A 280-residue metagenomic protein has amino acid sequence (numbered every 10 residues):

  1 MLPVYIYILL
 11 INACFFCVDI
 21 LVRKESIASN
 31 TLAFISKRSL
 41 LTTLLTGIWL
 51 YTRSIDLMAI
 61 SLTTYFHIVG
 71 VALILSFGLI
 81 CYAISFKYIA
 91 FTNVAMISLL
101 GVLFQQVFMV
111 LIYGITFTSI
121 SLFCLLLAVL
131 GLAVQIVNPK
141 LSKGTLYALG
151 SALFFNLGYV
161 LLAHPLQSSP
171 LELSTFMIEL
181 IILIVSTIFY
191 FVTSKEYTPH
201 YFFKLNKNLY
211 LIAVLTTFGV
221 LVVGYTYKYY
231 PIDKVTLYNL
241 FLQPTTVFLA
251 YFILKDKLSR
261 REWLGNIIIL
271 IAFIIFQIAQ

Functional and structural regions predicted by a protein language model:
M1-L73, F77-I89, V137-Y147, L180-Y230 (+3 more regions): Membrane-interface interhelical linkers
V4, K143-L173: Selected transmembrane alpha-helices and immediately adjacent juxtamembrane segments of polytopic inner-membrane
L10, S36-R38, I97-L100, I120-F123 (+3 more regions): Hydrophobic core positions of alpha-helical segments in small-molecule transporters and transporter systems
C14-V18, W49, I74-C81, G101-F108 (+3 more regions): Membrane-embedded alpha-helical core segments of multi-pass
L32, T92, T118, E172-L173 (+2 more regions): Residues that define the loop-to-transmembrane-helix transition and helix capping in multi-pass membrane transporters
S36-G47, I97-M109, A148-L161, L209-G219 (+1 more regions): Small-residue-rich segments of transmembrane alpha-helices in multi-pass membrane proteins, especially helix faces
L41-L45, I97-I112, L127, I181-V185 (+3 more regions): Alpha-helical transmembrane segments of compact multi-pass small-molecule transporters, enriched in specific families
T46, L100, F104-M109, S119-V137 (+1 more regions): Hydrophobic transmembrane alpha-helices of multi-pass small-molecule transport proteins
